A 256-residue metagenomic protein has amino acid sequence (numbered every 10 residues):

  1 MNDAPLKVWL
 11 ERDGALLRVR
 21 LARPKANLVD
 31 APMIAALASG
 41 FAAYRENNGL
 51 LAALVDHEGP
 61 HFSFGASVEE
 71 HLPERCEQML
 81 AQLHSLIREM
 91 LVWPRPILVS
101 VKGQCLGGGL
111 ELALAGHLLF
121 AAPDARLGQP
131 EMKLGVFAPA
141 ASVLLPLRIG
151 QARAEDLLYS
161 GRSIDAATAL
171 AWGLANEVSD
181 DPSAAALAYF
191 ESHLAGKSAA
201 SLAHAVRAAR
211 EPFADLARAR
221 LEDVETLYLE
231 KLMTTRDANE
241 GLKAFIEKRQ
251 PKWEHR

Functional and structural regions predicted by a protein language model:
M1-E58, V92: Conserved CoA-thioester-binding segment of acyl-CoA-metabolizing enzymes
N2, K243-R256: Terminal low-complexity tails and localization/encapsulation signals of metabolic enzymes
I34-A35, G49, D56-E89, C105 (+1 more regions): Glycine- (often His-adjacent) and acidic-residue-rich active-site loop that binds/positions the CoA thioester
L86, M90, L106-L158, W172 (+1 more regions): CoA-thioester-processing core
S100-V101: Structural motif
F120-A125, A175-D223, R236, K252-R256: C-terminal long alpha-helix characteristic of the crotonase
G161-T168: Acidic, divalent-metal-coordinating active-site segment for phosphoryl/phosphodiester hydrolysis, typified by short
